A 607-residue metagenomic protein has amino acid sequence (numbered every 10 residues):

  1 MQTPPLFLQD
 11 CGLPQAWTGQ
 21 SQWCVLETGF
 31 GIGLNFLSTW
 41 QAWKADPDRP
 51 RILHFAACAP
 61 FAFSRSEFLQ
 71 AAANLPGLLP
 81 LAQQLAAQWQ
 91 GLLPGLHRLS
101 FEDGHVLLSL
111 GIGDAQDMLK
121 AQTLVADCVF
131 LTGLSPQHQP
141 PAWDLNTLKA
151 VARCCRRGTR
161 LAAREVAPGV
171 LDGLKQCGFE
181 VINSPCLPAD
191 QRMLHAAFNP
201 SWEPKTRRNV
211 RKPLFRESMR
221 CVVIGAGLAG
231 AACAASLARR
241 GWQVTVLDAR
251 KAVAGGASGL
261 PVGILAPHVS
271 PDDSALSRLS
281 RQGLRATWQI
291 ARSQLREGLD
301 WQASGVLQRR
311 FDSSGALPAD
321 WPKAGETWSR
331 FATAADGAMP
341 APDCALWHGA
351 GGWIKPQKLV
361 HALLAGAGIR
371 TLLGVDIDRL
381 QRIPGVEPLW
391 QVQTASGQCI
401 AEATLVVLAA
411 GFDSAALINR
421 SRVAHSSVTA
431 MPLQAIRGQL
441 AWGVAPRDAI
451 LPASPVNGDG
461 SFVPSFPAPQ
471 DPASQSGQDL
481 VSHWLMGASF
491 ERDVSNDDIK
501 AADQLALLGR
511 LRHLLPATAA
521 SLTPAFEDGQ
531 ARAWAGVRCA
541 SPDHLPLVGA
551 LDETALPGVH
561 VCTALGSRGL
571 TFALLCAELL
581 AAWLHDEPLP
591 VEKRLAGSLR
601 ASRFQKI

Functional and structural regions predicted by a protein language model:
W17-A126, L145: The AdoMet/dcAdoMet-binding core of the Class I SAM-like
D144-R157: A short glycine-rich, Lys/Arg-flanked "PGG" loop and its adjoining helix->strand segment in the class I
A162, S274-G283, S313-S314, L346-A362 (+3 more regions): Short beta-strand to alpha-helix junction loop
A167-E217: Class I S-adenosyl-L-methionine
W202-R216, V222-I224, L228-R240, A249 (+3 more regions): Active-site substrate-recognition segment that forms the wall of the catalytic cavity or substrate channel
G263-C344: Dinucleotide-binding Rossmann-like beta1-alpha1 core, especially the glycine-rich loop that anchors the ADP
W347-S396, A401, A409, D413-A416: Helical element adjacent to the flavin cofactor pocket in flavoenzyme catalytic cores
A350, A519-I607: C-terminal catalytic lobe of FAD-dependent flavoproteins
